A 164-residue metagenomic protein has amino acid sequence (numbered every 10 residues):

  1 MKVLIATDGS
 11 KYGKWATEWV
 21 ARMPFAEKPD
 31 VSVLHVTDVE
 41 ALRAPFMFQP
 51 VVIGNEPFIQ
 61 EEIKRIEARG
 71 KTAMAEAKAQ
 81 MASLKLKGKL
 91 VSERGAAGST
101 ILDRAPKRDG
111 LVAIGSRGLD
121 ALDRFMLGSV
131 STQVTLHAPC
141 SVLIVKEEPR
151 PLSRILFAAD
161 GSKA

Functional and structural regions predicted by a protein language model:
M1-P57, L84-K89, R104, L152-A164: Small/aliphatic-rich secondary-structure junction motif
K2, T17, R22, G98-P149: Gly/Ser-rich helix-loop-strand patches that form or flank binding pockets for ribonucleotide-derived cofactors
D8, R69, E93, L122-D123 (+1 more regions): Residues that cap or flank secondary-structure elements
Y12, D38-A41, K64, A68-V112: Structural beta-alpha unit
A26-V33, M81, L111, T135 (+2 more regions): Short, structured motif recognition centered on aromatic/hydrophobic residues
V39-L42, I66-A73, F125-S129, E148-S153: Low-complexity, flexible helical/coil segments
F46-V51, G70-M74, L102-R104, S141-L143: Short hydrophobic/aromatic-rich motifs at helix boundaries and adjacent loops
